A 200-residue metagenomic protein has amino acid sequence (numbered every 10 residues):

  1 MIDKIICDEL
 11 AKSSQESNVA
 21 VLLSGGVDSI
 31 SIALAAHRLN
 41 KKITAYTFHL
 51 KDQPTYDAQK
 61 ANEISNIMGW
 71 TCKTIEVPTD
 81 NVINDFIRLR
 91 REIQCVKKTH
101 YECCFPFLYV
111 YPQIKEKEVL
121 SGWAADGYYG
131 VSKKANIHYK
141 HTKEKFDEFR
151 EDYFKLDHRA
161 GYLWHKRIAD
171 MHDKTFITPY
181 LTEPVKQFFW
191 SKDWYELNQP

Functional and structural regions predicted by a protein language model:
M1-P200: ATP-dependent adenylate-handling active sites, centered on carboxylate activation for C-N bond formation
